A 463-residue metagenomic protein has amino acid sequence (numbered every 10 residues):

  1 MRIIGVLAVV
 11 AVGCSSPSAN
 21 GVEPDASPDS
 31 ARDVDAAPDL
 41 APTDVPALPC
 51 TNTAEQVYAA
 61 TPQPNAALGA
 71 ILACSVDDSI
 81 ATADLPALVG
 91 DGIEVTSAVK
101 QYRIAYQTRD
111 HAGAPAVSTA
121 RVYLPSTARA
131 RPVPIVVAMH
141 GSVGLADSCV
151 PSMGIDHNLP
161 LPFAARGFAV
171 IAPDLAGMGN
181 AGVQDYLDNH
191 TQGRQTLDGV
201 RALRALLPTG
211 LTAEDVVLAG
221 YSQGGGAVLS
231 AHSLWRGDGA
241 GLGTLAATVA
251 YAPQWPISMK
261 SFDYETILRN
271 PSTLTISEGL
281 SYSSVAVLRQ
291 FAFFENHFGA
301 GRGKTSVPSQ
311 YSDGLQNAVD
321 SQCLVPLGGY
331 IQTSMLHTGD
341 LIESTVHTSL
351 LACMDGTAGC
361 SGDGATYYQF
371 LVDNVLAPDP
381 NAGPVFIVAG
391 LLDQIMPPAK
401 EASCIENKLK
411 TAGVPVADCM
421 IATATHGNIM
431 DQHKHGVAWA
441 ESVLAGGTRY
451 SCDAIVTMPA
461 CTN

Functional and structural regions predicted by a protein language model:
V6-P46: Ser/Thr-rich, Pro/Gly/Ala-heavy low-complexity intrinsically disordered linkers and tails of secreted extracellular
R32, L40-R129, K410, C461: Catalytic-loop region of hydrolases
L48-G69, D91, Q254-P378: Accessory cap/linker subdomain of secreted extracellular hydrolases
T119-V122, R131-V143: Short beta-strand element of the alpha/beta-hydrolase
Y186-P208: Alpha/beta-hydrolase active-site loop
D363, Y368-L371, A402-E406, K410-N463: C-terminal catalytic histidine-bearing segment of alpha/beta-hydrolase fold enzymes
N381, F386-D393: Short beta-strand/loop motif that positions the catalytic acidic residue of the alpha/beta-hydrolase fold
Q394-E401: Conserved alpha/beta-hydrolase "acid-adjacent" motif
